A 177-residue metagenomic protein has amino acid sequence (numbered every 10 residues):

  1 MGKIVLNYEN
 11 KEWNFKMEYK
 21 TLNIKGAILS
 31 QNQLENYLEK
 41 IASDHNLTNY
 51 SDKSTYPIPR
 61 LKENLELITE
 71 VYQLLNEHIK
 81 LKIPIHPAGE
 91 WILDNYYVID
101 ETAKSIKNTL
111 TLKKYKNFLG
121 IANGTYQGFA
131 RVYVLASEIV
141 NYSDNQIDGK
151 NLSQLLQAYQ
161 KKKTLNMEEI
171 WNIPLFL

Functional and structural regions predicted by a protein language model:
M1-W13: Intrinsically disordered, low-structural-confidence terminal and linker regions
V5, V71, V98-I99, V132-V134 (+1 more regions): Extended aliphatic helical segments
E18-Q127, Q154: ATP-dependent phospho-/nucleotidyl transfer catalytic cores
G128-I170, P174-L177: Active-site activation/catalytic loop segments of kinase-like enzymes and analogous catalytic loops in related
